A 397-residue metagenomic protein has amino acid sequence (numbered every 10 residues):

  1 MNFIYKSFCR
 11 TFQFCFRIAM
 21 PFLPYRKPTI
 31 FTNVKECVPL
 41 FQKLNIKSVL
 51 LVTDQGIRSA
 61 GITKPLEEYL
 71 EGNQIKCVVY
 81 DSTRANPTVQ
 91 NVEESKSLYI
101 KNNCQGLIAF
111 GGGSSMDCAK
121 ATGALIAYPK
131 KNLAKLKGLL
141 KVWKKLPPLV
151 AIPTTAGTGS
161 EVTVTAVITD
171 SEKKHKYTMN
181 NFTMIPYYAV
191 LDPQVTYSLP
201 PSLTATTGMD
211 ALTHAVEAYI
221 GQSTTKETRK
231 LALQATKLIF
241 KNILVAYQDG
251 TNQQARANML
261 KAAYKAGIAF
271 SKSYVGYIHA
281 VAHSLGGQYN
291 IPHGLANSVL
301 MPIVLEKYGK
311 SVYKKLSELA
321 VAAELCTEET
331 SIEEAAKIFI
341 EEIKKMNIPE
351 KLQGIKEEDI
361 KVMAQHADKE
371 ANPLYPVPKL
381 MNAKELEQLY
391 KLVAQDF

Functional and structural regions predicted by a protein language model:
M1-V79, Q388, D396-F397: An N-terminal, well-structured beta->alpha segment
N2-C9, A323-F397: C-terminal charged capping/lid subdomain of soluble metabolic enzymes
N33-V34, T53-Q55, T83, F110-G112 (+8 more regions): Fold-independent oxyanion-binding glycine-rich loops and adjacent beta-strand/coil segments at enzyme active sites
R58-K130, V245-R256: N-terminal small/polar loop signature for handling phosphorylated ligands or for N-terminal nucleophile
Q90-P193: Glycine/threonine-rich beta-strand-loop-alpha-helix active-site module that forms ligand/phosphate-binding
T165-S273, K384: Carboxylate- and glycine-rich phosphate/diphosphate-binding segment that chelates Mg2+/Mn2+
S273-S331, I340: C-terminal catalytic subdomain
